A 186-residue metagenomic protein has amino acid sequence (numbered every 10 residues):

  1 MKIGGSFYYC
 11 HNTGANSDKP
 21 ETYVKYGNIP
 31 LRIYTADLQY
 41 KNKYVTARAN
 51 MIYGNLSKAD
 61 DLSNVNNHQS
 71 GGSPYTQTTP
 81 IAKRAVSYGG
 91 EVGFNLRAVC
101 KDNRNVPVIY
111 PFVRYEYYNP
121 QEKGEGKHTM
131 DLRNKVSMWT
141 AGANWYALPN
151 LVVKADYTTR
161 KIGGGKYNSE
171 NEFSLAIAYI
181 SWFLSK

Functional and structural regions predicted by a protein language model:
M1: Active-site-adjacent structural elements that line small-molecule/cofactor binding pockets in enzymes
G4-K186: Outer-membrane beta-barrel pore domains
